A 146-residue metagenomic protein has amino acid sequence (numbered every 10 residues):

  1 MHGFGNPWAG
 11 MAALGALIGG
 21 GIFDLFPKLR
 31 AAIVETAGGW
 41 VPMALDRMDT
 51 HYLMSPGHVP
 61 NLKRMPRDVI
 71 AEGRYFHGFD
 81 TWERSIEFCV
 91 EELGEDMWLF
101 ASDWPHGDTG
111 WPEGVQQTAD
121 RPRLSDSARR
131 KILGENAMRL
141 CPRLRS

Functional and structural regions predicted by a protein language model:
M1-I70, S85-D96: Histidine/acidic residue-rich metal-binding segments in metalloenzymes
G3-G5, A71-E72, G134, L140: N-terminal/domain-start segments enriched in small and hydrophobic, helix-friendly residues, covering either
G20-G21, L29, G39-W40, F76 (+2 more regions): Mid-to-C-terminal alpha-helical segments outside catalytic/metal-binding sites
H51-M54, E72-Y75, L144-S146: Short, charged low-complexity intrinsically disordered segments located at boundaries of structured domains
